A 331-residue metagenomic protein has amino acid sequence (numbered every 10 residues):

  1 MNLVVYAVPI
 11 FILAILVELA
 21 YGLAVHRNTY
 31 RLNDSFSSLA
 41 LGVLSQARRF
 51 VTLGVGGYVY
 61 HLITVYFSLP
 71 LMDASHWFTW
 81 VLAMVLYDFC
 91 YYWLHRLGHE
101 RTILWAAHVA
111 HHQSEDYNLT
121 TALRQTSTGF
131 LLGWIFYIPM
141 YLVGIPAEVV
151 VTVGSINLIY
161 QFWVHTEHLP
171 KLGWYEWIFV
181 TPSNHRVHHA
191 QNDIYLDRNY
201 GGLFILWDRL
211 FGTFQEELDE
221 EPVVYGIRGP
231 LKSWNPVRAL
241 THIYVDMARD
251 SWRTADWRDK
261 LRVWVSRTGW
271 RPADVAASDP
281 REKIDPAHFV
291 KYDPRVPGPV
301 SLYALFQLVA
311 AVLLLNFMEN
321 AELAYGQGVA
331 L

Functional and structural regions predicted by a protein language model:
M1-I12: Hydrophobic transmembrane alpha-helical segments in integral membrane proteins
L16-S37: Membrane-interface helix-loop junction between the first two transmembrane segments
G42-V43, Y117-S127, K283-Y303: Membrane interfacial helix-start motif at the N-side
V43-T52, A74-P230: Membrane-embedded catalytic scaffold of the fatty acid hydroxylase/desaturase
V51-G56, T128-F136, Y303-L314: Core segments of transmembrane alpha-helices that mediate helix-helix packing or line hydrophobic substrate/ligand
Y58-V81: Juxtamembrane/interfacial segments at transmembrane-helix boundaries in multi-pass membrane proteins
P222-W270: A membrane-cytosol interface segment of integral membrane proteins
K291-L331: Substrate-recognition/cap regions that form aromatic- and gly/pro-loop-enriched pockets for small-molecule ligands
